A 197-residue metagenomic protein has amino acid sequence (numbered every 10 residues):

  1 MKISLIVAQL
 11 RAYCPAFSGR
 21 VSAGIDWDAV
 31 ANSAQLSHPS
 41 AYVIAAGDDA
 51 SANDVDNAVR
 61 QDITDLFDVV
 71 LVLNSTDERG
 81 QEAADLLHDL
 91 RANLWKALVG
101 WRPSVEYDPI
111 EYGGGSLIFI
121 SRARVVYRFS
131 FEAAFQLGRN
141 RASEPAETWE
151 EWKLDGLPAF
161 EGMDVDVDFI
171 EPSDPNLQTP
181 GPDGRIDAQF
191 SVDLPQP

Functional and structural regions predicted by a protein language model:
M1-N57, Q81-H88, G156-P197: Small/polar-rich, solvent-exposed N-terminal microdomains that initiate assembly or binding
I3, A58-T64, V72-R102: Extracellular/virion structural assembly segments
A34, A58-R60, I120-R122: Sterically constrained small-residue positions within well-ordered secondary structures of folded domains
S40-Y42, D85-E150, G156-T179: Acidic-leaning, charged glycine-interspersed low-complexity segments
A52, E78, G138-A142: Intrinsically disordered, low-complexity acidic/polar segments
R60-D77, R124-L137: Oligomerization/assembly interface segments of phage tail-like spikes and tubes
